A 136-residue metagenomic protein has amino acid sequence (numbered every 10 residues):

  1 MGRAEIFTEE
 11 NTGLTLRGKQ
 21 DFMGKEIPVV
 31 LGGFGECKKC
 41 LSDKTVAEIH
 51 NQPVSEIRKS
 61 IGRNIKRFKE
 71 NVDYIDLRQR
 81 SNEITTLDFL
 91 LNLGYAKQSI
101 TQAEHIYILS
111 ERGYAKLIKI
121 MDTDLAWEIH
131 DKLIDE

Functional and structural regions predicted by a protein language model:
M1-E136: An anion-engaging/catalytic patch
